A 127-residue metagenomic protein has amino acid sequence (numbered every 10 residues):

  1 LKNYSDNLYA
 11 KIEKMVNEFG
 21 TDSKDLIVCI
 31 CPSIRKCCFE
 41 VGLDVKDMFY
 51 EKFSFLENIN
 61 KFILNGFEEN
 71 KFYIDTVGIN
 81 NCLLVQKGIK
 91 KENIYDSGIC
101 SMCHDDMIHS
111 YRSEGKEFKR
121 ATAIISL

Functional and structural regions predicted by a protein language model:
L1-L127: Active-site microenvironment for binding and transforming phosphate-containing groups
